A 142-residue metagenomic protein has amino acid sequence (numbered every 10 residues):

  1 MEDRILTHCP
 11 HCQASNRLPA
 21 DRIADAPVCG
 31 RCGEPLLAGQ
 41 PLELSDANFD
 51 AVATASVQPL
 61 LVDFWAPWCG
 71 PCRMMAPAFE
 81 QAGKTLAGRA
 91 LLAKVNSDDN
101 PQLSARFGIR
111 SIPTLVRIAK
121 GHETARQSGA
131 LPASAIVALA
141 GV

Functional and structural regions predicted by a protein language model:
T7, P27, P67: Cys/His-enriched microdomains
C9-C12, C29-C32: Short cysteine-rich clusters marking metal-coordination/redox-active sites
Q13-N16, L36, A76: Cys/His-rich microdomains that often coordinate metals
L18-P27: Short linker/helix segments within small regulatory modules
P41-L60: A short beta-strand-turn-helix
L44, F64, M75-Q102, I109: Thiol-based oxidoreductase modules, predominantly thioredoxin-like and allied folds used for disulfide exchange
V57, F64-W68, S111: Short pre-active-site segment immediately N-terminal to redox-active cysteine/selenocysteine motifs in thiol-based
S111, V116-V142: Non-catalytic, surface beta->alpha helical segment in thiol-disulfide oxidoreductase systems
